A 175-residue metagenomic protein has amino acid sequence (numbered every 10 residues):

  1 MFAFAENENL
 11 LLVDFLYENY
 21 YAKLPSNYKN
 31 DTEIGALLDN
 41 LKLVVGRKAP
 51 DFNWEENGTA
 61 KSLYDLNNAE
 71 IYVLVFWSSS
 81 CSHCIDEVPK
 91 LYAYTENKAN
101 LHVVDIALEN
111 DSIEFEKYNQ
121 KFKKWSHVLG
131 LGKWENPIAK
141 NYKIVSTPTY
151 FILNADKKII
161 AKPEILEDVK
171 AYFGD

Functional and structural regions predicted by a protein language model:
M1-K61: Oxidative protein folding and maturation machinery
L16, D86-E87, I165: Residues at alpha-helix caps and immediate loop-helix transition turns in enzyme cores, especially N- and C-cap
A49-P50, Y72, T147-P148: Short loop/turn microsegments at loop-to-beta-strand junctions
S62-L91, H102-V104: Short active-site neighborhood of thiol/selenol oxidoreductases, capturing the structured segment around
F76, I106-L108, A155: Cofactor-binding loop segments of dinucleotide-utilizing enzymes, especially the Rossmann-like FAD- and NAD(P)+-binding
I85-K121, K133-K140: Structural microenvironment flanking redox-active thiols in thiol-disulfide oxidoreductases
W125-G130: Short hydrophobic/aromatic-enriched beta-strand-loop microsegments
K133-G174: Thiol/disulfide oxidoreductase modules built on the thioredoxin-like
